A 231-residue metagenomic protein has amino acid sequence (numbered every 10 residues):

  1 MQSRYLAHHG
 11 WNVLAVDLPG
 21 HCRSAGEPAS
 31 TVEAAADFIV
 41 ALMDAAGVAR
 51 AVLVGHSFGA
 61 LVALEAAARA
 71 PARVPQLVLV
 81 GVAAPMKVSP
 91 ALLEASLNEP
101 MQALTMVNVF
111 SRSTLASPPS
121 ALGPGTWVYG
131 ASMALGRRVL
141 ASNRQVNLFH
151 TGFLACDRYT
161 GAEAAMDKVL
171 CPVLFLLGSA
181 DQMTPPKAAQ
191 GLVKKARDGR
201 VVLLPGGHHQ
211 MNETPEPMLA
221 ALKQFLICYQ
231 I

Functional and structural regions predicted by a protein language model:
M1, A41, E65-R69, G191: Active-site signature of alpha/beta-hydrolase-fold catalytic machinery across serine- and Asp/Cys-nucleophile hydrolases
S3-F58, A220-Q224: Active-site loop/oxyanion-hole signature of alpha/beta-hydrolase fold enzymes
L18-C22, A84, G207-Q210: Alpha/beta-hydrolase active-site loop signature
L61-V109: Flexible "cap/lid" loop of the alpha/beta hydrolase fold
A91-K168: Conserved alpha/beta-hydrolase catalytic His-Asp/Glu region
V169, F175-L177, D181: Short beta-strand/loop motif that positions the catalytic acidic residue of the alpha/beta-hydrolase fold
Q182-A188: Conserved alpha/beta-hydrolase "acid-adjacent" motif
R197-I231: Catalytic active-site module of serine/aspartate enzymes centered on a nucleophile-bearing elbow/loop
